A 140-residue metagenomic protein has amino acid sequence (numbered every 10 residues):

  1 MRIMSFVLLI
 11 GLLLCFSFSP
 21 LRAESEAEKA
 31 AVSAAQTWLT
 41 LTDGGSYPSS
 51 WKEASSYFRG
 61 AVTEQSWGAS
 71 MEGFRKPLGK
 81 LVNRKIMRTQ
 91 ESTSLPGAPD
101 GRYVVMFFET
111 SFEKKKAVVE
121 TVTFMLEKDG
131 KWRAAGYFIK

Functional and structural regions predicted by a protein language model:
I3, L9, F18-S46: Short, low-complexity N-terminal intrinsically disordered segments enriched in polar/charged residues
E24-S25, Q36-L39, E53-R59, E109-S111: Second-shell loop/turn segments in exported
V32-S33, P48-G101: Short solvent-exposed beta->alpha transition segments
T89-K140: Exposed beta-sheet edge and beta->alpha loop/turn motif
